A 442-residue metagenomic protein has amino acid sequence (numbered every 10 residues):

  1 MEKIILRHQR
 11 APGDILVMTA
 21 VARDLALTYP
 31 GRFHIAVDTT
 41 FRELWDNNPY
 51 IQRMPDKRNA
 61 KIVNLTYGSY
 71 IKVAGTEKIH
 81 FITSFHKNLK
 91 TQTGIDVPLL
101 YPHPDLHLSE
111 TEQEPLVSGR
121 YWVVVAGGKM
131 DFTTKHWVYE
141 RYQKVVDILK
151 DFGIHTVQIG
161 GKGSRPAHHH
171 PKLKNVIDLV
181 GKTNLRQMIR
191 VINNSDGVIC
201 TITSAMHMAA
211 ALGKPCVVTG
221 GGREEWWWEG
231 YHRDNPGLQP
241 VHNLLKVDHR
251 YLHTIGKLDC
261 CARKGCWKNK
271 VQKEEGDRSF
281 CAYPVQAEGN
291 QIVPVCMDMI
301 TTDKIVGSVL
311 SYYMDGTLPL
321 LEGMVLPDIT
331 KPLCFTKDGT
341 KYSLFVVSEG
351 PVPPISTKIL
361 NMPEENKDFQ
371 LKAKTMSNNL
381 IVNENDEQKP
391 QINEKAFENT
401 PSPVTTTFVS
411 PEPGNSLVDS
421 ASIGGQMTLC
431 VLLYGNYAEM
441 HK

Functional and structural regions predicted by a protein language model:
M1-K372, T407, S422-G435, K442: Catalytic machinery of carbohydrate-active enzymes, primarily nucleotide-sugar-dependent glycosyltransferases
N366, Q388-K389, N399: Short linear/disordered segments characteristic of secreted peptide precursors and small low-complexity proteins
T375-S377: Intrinsic disorder/low-complexity segments enriched in small, polar and charged residues
N383-D386, N393: Acidic/polar hotspots within intrinsically disordered regions
P403-S420, E439: N-terminal low-complexity segments that are often proline-rich with Ser/Thr-Pro
